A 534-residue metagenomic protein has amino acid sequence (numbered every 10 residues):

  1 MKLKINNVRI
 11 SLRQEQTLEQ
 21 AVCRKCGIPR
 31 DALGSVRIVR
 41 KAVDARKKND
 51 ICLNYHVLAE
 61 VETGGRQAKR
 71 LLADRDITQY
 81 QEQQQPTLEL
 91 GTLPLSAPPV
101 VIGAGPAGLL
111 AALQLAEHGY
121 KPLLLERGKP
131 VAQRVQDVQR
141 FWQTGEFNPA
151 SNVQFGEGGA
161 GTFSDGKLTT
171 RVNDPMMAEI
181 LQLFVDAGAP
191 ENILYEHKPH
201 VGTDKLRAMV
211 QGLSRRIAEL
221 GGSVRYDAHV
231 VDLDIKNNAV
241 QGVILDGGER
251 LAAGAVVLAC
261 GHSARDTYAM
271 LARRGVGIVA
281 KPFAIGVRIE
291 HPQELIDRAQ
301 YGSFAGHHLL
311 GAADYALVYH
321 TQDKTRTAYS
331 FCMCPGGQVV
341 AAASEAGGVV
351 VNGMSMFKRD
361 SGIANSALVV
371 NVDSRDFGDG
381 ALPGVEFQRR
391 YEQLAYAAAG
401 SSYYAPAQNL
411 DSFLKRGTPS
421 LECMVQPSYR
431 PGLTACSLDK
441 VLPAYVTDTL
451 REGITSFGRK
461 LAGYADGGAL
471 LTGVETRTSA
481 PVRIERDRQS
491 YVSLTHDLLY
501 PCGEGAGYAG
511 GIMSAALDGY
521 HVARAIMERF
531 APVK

Functional and structural regions predicted by a protein language model:
M1-I51, V57-F163, K167-A187, E191-K534: Residues forming the flavin
